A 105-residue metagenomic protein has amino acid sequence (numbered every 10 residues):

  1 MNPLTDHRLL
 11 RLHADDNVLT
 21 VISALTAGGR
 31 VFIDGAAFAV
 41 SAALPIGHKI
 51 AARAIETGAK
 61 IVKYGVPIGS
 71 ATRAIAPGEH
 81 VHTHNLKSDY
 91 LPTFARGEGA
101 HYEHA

Functional and structural regions predicted by a protein language model:
N2-A105: N-terminal small-residue-enriched
